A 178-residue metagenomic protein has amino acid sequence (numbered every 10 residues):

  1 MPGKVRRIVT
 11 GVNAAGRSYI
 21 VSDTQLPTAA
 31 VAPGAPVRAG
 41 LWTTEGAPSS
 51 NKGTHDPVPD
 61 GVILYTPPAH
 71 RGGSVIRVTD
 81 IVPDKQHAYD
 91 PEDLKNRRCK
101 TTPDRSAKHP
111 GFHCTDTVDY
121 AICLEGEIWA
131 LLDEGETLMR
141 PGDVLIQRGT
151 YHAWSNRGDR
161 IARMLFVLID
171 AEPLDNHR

Functional and structural regions predicted by a protein language model:
M1-V58: N-terminal leader/capping segments at the start of a protein or of a new domain
I8, V12-N13, R17-S22, K100-T101 (+1 more regions): Double-stranded beta-helix
Q25, I76-T115, R148-Y151: Conserved short histidine dyad/triad with adjacent acidic residue
A47-G61, T66-G72, D170-H177: Non-heme Fe(II)/2-oxoglutarate
R71-V75, V82, W129, E136-R140 (+1 more regions): Ligand-binding loop in jelly-roll beta-barrel domains
A107-R140: A short beta-strand-loop-beta hairpin characteristic of the jelly-roll/cupin
D143-V144: Residue-level marker of beta-strand positions
